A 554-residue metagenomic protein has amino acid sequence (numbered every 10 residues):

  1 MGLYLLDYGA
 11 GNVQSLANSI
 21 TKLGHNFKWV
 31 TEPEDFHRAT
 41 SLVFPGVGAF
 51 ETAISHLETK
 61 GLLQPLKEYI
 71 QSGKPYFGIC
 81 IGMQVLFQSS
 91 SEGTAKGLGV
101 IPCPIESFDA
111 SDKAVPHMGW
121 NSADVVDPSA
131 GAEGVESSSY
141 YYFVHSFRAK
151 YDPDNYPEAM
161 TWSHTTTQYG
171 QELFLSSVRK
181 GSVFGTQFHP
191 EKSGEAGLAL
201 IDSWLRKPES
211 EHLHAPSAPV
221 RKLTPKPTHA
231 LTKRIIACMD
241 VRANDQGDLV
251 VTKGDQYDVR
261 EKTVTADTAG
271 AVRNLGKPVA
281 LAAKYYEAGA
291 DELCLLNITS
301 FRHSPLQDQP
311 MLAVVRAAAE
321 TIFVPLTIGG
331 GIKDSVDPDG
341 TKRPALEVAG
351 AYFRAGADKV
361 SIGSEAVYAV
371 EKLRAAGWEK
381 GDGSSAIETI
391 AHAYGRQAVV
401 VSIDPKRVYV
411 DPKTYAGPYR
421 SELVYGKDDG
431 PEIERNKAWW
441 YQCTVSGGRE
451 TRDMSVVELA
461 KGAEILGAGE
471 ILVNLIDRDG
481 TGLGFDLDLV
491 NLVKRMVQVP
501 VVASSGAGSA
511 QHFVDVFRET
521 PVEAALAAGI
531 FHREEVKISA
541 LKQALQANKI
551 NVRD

Functional and structural regions predicted by a protein language model:
P45-E51, I79-M83, L296-I298, L326-V336 (+5 more regions): Glycine-rich beta-strand-to-loop/alpha-helix junction loops that act as flexible
V47-N121: Cysteine-nucleophile active-site neighborhood
Q88-Q168: Pocket-forming structural segment of enzyme catalytic cores
S182-P225: Acyltransferase
A218-I322, W378-D382, T389, A393-V401 (+3 more regions): Conserved N-terminal beta1-alpha1 strand-loop-helix module at the mouth
Y286, A290-E292, L296-A366: Active-site beta->alpha loop and helix N-cap motifs at the rims of alpha/beta catalytic domains
I322-K359, Y409, D488-A525: Catalytic cores of alpha/beta
V370-K380, I387-I390, V514-D554: C-terminal helical cap(s) of enzyme catalytic domains, especially alpha/beta-barrels
